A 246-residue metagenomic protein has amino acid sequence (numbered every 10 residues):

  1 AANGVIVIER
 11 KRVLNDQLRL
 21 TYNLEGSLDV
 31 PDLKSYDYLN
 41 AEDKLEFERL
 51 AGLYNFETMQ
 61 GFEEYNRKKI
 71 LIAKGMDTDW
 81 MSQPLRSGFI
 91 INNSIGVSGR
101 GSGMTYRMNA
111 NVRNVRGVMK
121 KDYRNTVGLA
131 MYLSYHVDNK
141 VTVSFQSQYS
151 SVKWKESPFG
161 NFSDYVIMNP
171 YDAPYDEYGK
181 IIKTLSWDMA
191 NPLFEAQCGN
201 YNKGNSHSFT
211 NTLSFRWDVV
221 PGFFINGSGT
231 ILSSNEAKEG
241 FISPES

Functional and structural regions predicted by a protein language model:
A1-N23, I90-N92, T105, R113-R116: A beta-strand signature from Gram-negative outer-membrane beta-barrel systems, especially the internal plug domain
R10, Y22, I95-G101, L129-Y135 (+1 more regions): Residues on the lipid-exposed face of transmembrane beta-strands in outer-membrane beta-barrel proteins
R12, S87, S98-G99, T230-I231: Non-cytosolic beta-sheet module surface loops
V13-N15, I90, G101-S102, H136-K140 (+1 more regions): Outer-membrane beta-barrel channels and translocator barrels
L14-M76, G117-D122, G128, Y132-T210 (+1 more regions): Surface-exposed loop/interface segments of Gram-negative outer-membrane beta-barrel transport/assembly proteins
I70-S98, S243-S246: Outer-membrane beta-barrel transmembrane domain signature of Gram-negative proteins, especially the mid-to-C-terminal
W217, P221-I225, G229: P-loop NTPase catalytic cores that bind/hydrolyze ATP
